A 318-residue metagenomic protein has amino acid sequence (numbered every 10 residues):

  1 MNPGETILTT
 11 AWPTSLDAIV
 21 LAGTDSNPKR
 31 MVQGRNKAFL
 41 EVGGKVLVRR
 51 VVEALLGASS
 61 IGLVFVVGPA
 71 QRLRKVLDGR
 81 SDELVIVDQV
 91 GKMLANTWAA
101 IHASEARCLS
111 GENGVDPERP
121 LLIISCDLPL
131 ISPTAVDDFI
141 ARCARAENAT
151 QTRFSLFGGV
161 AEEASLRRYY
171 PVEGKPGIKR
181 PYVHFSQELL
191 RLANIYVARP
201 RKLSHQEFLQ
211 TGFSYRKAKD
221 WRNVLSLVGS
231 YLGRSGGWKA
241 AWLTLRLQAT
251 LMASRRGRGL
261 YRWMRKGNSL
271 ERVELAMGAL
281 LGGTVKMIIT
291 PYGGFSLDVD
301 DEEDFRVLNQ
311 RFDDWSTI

Functional and structural regions predicted by a protein language model:
M1-Q33: N-terminal nucleotide-binding beta1-loop-alpha1 segment
G34-V52: Short catalytic helix/loop segments, enriched in acidic residues and glycine and frequently bearing histidine
A54-I61: Short, acidic, metal-binding catalytic loop of nucleotide-sugar glycosyltransferases
V67-L73: Short, polar loop motifs at secondary-structure junctions
D78-P120, L130-I131, D138: Short phosphate-binding loop-to-helix
I124-C126: Active-site acidic Asp-centered loop
P133-G278, T290-G293: Conserved core of the sugar-phosphate nucleotidyltransferase
E271-I318: ATP/nucleoside-binding phosphotransfer catalytic cores, i.e., glycine-rich phosphate-binding loops
